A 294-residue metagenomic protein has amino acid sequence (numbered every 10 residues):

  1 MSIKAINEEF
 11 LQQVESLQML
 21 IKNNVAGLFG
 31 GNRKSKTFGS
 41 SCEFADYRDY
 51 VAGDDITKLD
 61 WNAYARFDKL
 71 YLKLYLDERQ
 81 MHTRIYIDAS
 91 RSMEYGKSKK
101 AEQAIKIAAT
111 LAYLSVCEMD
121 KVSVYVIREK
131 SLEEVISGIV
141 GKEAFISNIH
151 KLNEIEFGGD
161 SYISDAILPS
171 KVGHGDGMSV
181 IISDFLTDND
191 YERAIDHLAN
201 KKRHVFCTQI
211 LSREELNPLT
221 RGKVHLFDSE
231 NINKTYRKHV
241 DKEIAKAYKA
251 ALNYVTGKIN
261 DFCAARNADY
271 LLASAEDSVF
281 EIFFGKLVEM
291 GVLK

Functional and structural regions predicted by a protein language model:
M1-R33, D49-D54, A63, L72-I85 (+3 more regions): Exposed, interaction-prone extracellular/peripheral surfaces
F38-S41: A positional/architectural concept
E43-A45: Small-residue-rich anion-binding loops in enzyme active sites
K58-D60: A short glycine-rich, His/Asp/Glu-containing loop-to-beta-strand
